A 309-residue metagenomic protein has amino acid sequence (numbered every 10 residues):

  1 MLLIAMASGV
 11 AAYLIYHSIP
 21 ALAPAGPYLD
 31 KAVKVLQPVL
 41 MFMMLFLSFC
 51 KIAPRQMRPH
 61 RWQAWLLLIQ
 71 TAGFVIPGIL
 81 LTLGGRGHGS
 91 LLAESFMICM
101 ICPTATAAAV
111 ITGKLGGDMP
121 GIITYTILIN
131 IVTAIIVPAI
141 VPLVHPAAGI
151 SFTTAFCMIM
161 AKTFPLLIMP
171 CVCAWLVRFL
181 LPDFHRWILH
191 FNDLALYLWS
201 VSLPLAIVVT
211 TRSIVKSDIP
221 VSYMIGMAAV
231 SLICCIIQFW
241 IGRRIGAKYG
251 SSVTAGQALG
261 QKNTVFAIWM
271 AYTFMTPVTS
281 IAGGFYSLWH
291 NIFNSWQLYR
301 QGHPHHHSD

Functional and structural regions predicted by a protein language model:
M1-D309: Alpha-helical transmembrane segments of multi-pass small-molecule/ion transporters
